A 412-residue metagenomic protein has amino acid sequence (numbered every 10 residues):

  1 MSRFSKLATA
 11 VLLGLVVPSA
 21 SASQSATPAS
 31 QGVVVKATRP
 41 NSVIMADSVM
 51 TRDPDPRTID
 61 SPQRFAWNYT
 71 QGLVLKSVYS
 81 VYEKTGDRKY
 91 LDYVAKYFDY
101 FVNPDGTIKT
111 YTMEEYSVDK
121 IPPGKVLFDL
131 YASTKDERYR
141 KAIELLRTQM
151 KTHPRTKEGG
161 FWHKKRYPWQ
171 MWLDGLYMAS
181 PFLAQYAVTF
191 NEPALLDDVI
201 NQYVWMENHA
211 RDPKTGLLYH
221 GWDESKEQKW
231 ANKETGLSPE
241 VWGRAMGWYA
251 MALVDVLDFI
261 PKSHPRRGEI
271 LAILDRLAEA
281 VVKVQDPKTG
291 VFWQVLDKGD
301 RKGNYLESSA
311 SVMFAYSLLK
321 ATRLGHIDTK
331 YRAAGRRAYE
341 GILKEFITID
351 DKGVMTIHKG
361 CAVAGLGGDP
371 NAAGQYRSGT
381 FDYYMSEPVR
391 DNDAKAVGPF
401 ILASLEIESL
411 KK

Functional and structural regions predicted by a protein language model:
M1-T9: Bacterial N-terminal signal peptides that target proteins for export
A8-S19: Bacterial N-terminal signal peptides
A20-S25: Boundary at the C-terminal end of the N-terminal hydrophobic targeting segment
P28-G72, K84-L91, Y100-V118, P122-G124 (+6 more regions): CBM-like carbohydrate-recognition segments
T38-T58, K89-T110, K141-G160, P193-W222 (+3 more regions): Long, well-ordered core segments of solenoidal/helical folds
T85, Y186-D197, V256-G268, A321-T329: Inter-helical turn/loop segments and adjacent helix faces that build the functional surface of alpha-helical bundle
F161-Y167, G221-S225, F292-D300: Short linear capping/connector segments at secondary-structure termini
A250-G299, G303: Oxyanion-binding "anion nests"
